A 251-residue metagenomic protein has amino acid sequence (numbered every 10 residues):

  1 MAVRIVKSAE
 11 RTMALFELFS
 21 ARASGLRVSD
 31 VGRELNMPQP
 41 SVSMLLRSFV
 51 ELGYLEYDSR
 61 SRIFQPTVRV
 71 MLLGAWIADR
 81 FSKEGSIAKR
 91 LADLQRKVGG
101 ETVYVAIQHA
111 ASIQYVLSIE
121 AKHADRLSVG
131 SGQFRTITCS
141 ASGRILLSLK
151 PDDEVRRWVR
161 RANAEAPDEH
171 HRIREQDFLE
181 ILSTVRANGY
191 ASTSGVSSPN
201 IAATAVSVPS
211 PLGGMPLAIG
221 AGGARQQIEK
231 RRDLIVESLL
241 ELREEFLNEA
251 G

Functional and structural regions predicted by a protein language model:
M1-R80, E244-E249: N-terminal helix-turn-helix
I5-A9, I63, T67, R80 (+7 more regions): Short, structured helix-loop boundary elements
E34, A88-K97, T184, N188 (+2 more regions): Amphipathic alpha-helical regulatory segments at dimerization interfaces that relay allosteric signals between sensory
L55-Y57, V105-A106, V208: A structural signal for short hydrophobic beta-strand segments in well-ordered beta-sheet cores
S61, Q65-R161: Amphipathic alpha-helical effector-binding/dimerization core of metabolite-sensing transcriptional regulators
R157-V159, N163, R243-G251: Cysteine/selenocysteine-centered motifs that mediate thiol-based redox chemistry or coordinate metal-sulfur cofactors
H170-E245: Extended hydrophobic
